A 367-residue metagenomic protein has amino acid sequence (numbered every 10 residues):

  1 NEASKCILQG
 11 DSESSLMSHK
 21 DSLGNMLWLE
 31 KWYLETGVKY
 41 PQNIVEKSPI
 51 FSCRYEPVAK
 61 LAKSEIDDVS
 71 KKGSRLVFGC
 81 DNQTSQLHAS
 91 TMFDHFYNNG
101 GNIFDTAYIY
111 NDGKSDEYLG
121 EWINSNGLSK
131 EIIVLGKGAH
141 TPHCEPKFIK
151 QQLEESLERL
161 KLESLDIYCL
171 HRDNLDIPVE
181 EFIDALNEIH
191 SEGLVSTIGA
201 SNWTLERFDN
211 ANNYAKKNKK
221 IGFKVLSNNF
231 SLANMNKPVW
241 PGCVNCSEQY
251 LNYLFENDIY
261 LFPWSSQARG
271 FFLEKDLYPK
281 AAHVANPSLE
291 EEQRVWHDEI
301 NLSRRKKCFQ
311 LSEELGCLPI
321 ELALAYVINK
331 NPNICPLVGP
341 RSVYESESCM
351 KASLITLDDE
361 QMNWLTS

Functional and structural regions predicted by a protein language model:
K5-A59: C-terminal helix-rich "cap/oligomerization" subdomain common to oxidoreductases
K47-I132, S191: N-terminal binding-site loop/beta-alpha segment at the start of enzyme catalytic domains that lines or forms
K71-L76, G100-I103, L128-I132, L162-D166 (+4 more regions): Short, well-ordered coil/turn segments that N-cap beta-strands
F78-L87, G138-K147, H171, D176: Active-site mouth loops of central-metabolism enzymes
T84-F96, C144-L160, D209-N213: Short, acidic/polar
K130-T141, L226-F230: A short, structured active-site edge motif that brings together acidic residues
E158-P178: Active-site groove signature of glycoside hydrolases
I177-S367: Beta/alpha (TIM)-barrel catalytic core signal, keyed to glycine-rich beta->alpha loops juxtaposed to Asp/Glu that bind
